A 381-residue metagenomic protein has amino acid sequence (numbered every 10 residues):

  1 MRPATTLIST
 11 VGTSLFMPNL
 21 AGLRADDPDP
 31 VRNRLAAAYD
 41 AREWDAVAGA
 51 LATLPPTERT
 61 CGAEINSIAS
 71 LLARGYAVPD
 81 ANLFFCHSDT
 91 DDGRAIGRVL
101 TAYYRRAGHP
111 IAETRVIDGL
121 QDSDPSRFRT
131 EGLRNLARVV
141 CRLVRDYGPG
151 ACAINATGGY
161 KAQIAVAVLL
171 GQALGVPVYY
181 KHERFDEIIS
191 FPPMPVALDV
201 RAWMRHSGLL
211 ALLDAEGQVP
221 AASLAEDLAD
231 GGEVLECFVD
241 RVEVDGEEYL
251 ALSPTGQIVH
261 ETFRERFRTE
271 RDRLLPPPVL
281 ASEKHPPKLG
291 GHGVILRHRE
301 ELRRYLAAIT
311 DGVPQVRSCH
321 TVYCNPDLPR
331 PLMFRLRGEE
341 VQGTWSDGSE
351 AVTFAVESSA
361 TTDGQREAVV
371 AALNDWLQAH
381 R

Functional and structural regions predicted by a protein language model:
M1-A151, A165-R381: Long, low-complexity, Lys/Arg-enriched
I154: Conformationally flexible catalytic loops at phosphate/diphosphate-handling active centers
T157-G158: Glycine-rich beta-strand-to-loop/alpha-helix junction loops that act as flexible
K161: Polyanion-engaging groove/track-forming segments
